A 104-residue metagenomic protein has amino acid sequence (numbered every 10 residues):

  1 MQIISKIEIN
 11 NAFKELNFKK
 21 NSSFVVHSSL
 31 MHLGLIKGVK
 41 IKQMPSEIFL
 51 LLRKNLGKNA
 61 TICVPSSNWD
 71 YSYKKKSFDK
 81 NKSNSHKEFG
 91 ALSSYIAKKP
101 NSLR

Functional and structural regions predicted by a protein language model:
M1-R104: N-terminal and secondary-structure boundary signal
